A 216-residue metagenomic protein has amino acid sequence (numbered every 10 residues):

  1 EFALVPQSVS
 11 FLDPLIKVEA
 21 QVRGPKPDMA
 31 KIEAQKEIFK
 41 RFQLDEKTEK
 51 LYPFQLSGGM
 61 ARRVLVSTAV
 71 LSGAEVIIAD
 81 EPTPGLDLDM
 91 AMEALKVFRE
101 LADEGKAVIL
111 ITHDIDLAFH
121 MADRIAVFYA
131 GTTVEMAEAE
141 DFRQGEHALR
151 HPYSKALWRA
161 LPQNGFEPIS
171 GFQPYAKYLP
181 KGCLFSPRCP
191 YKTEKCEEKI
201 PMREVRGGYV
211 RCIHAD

Functional and structural regions predicted by a protein language model:
S8, P14-D28: Q-loop/switch helix immediately C-terminal to the Walker
Y52-L56, M60: Conserved ABC ATPase signature
I77-D80: Catalytic Walker B motif of ABC-type/P-loop ATPase nucleotide-binding domains
T112-H113: H-loop/switch region of ABC-family ATPase nucleotide-binding domains
A118-H120: A short, surface-exposed alpha-helical micro-motif characterized by mixed small hydrophobic and charged/polar residues
E138-D216: Short catalytic/signature loops enriched in Gly
